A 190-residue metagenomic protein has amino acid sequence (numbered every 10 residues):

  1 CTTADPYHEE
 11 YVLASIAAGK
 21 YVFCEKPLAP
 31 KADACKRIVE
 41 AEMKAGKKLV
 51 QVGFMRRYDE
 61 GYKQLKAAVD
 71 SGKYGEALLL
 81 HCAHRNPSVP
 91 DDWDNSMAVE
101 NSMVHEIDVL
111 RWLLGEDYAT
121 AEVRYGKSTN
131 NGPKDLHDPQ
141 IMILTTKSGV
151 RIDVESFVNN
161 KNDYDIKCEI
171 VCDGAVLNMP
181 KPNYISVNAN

Functional and structural regions predicted by a protein language model:
C1, C24, V50-V52, V154 (+1 more regions): Hydrophobic residues in well-ordered beta-strands that form the structural core
P6, F23, A29-P90: A contiguous active-site-proximal alpha/beta segment in oxidoreductase catalytic domains
P6-E25: Rossmann-fold NAD(P) dinucleotide-binding segment
E10, R37, Q64-A67, D108-V109 (+1 more regions): Alpha-helical elements of Rossmann-like donor-binding domains used by nucleotide-donor carbohydrate transfer enzymes
A18-K20, A45-L49, G149-R151: A short helix->loop->beta-strand "cap" motif at the edges of active sites that frequently abuts
M55, I166-N190: C-terminal glycine/acidic-rich active-site capping loop/insertion
V89-D165: Rossmann-like dinucleotide-binding domain that binds NAD(P)(H)
